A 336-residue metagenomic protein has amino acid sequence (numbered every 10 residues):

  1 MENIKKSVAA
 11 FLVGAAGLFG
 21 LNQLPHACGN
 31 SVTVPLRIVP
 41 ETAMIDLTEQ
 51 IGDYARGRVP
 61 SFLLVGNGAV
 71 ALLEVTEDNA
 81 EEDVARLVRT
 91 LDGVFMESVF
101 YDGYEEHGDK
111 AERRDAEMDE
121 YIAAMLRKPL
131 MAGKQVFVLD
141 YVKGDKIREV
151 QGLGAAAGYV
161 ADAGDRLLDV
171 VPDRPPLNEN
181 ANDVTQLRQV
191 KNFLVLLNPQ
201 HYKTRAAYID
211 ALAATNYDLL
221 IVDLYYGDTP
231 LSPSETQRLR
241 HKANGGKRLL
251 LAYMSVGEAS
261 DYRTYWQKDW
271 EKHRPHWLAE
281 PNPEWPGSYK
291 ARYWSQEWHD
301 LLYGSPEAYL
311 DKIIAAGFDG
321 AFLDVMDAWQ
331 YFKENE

Functional and structural regions predicted by a protein language model:
E2-F11: Bacterial N-terminal signal peptides that target proteins for export
A10-G20: Bacterial N-terminal signal peptides
L12, H26-E336: Glycan-processing catalytic domains of CAZymes
